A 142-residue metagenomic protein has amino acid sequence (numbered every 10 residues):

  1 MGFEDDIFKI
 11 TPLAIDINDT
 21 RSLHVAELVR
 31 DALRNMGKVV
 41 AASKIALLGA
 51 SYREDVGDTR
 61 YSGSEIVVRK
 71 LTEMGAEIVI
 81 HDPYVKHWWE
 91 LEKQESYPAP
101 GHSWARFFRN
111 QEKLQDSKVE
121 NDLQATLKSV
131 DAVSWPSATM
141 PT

Functional and structural regions predicted by a protein language model:
M1-T142: Structural/interface elements that position substrates and couple domains in central-metabolism enzymes
